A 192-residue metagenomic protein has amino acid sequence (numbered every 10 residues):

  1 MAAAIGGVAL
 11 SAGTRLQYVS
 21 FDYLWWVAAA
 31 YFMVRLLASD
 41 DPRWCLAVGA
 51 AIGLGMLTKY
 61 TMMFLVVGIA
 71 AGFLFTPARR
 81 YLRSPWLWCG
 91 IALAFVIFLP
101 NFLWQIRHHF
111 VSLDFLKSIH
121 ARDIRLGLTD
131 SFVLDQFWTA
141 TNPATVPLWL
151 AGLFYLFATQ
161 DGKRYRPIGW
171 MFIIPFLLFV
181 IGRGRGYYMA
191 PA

Functional and structural regions predicted by a protein language model:
M1-G7, S11, I52, M56 (+1 more regions): Short helix- or helix-capping micro-motifs that position conserved polar/aromatic residues at function-defining sites
G13-R15, L37, G55, Q105: Helix-capping/transition residues at the boundaries of transmembrane alpha-helices and the short helical linkers
T14-D22: Short acidic/glycine- and proline-prone juxtamembrane loop motifs at membrane-interface regions of multi-pass membrane
A29-C45, F154-Q160: Membrane-interface transmembrane helices that cradle and orient dolichyl/undecaprenyl
F32, W44-K59, L93-F95, I174-V180: Membrane-interface alpha helices of multi-pass inner-membrane proteins
W44, D161-M171: Membrane-interfacial loop-to-transmembrane alpha-helix junctions, especially the N-terminal start
L54, M63-Y165: Transmembrane-lumen/periplasm boundary regions of multi-pass, lipid-linked membrane glycan transferases
V146, P167-L178, G184-A192: Hydrophobic/aromatic-rich transmembrane helices and adjacent perimembrane loops
